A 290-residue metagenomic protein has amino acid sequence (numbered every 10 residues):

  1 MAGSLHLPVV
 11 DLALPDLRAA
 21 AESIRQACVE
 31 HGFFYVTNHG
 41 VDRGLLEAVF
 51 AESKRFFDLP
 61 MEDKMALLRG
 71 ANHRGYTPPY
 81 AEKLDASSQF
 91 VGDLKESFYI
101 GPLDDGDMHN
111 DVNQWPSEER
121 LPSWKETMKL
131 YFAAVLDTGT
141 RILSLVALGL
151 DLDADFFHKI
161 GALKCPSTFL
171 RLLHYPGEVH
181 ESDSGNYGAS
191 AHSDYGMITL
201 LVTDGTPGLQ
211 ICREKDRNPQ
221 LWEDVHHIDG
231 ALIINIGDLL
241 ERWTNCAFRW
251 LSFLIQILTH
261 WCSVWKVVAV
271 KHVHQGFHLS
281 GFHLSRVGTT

Functional and structural regions predicted by a protein language model:
M1-T290: Peripheral, non-catalytic segments flanking oxidoreductase cores
